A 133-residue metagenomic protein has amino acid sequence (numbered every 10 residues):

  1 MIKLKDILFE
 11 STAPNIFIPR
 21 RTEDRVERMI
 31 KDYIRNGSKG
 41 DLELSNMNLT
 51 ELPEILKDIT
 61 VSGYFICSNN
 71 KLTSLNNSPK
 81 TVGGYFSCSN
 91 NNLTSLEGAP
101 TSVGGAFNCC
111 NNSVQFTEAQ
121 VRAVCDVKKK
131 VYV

Functional and structural regions predicted by a protein language model:
M1-E54, E118-V133: N-terminal capping/linker segments that flank leucine-rich repeat
R35, S45, K57-I59, S68 (+3 more regions): C-terminal capping segment of individual leucine-rich repeats
D41, I59, L72, L93 (+1 more regions): Terminal export signals
L52-I55, L75-S78, V82, L96-A99 (+2 more regions): Canonical leucine-rich repeat
L96-V133: Leucine-rich solenoid repeat scaffolds
